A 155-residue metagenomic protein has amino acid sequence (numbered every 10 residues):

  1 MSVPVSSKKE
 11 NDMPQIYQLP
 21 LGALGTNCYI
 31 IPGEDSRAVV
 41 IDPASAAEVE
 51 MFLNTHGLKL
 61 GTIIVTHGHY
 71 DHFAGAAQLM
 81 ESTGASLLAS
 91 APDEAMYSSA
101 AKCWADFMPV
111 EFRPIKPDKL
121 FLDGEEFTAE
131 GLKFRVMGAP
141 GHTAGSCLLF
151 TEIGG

Functional and structural regions predicted by a protein language model:
V3-D12: Short, Lys/Arg-enriched N-terminal segments with co-localized hydrophobic residues within the first ~10-30 amino acids
K8, L19, I31, E125-A129: Short acidic-hydrophobic surface loop/beta-edge motif
M13-H56, L148-G155: Conserved beta-strand hairpin/beta-sheet module of binuclear metal-dependent hydrolase folds, prominently
Q18-P20, A89, L120, V136-G138: Structural signal for conserved beta-strand scaffold positions within catalytic alpha/beta enzyme cores
G22-L24, F112-P114, D118-L120, P140-A144: Short solvent-exposed loop/turn micro-motifs enriched in small/polar/acidic residues
I31, D42, H67, F121 (+2 more regions): Divalent metal-coordination and catalytic microenvironments
A38, A46, C103-D106, V110 (+2 more regions): Metallo-beta-lactamase
S45-T128: Active-site HxH/HxHxD metal-binding segment of metal-dependent hydrolases
